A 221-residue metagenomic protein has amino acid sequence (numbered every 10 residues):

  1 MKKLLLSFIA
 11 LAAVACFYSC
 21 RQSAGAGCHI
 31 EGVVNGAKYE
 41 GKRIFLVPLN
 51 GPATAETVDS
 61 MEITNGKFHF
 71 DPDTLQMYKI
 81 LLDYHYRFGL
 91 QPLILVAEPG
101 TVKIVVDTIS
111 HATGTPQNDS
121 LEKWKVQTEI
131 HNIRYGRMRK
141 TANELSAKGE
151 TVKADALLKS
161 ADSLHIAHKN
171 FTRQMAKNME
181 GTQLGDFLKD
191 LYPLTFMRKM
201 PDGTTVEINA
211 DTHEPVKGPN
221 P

Functional and structural regions predicted by a protein language model:
M1-V33: Bacterial Sec-dependent N-terminal signal peptides
C20-R173: A non-transmembrane, solvent-exposed segment enriched in polar/low-complexity residues
F88, D202-G203, T212-H213: Intrinsic-disorder/low-complexity loop/linker signature
N178-Q183: Short solvent-exposed coil/turn linkers within tandem alpha-helical repeat scaffolds
R198, T205-E207, P215-K217: Short linear proline/tyrosine/threonine-rich motifs used for host-factor recruitment and membrane trafficking/assembly
